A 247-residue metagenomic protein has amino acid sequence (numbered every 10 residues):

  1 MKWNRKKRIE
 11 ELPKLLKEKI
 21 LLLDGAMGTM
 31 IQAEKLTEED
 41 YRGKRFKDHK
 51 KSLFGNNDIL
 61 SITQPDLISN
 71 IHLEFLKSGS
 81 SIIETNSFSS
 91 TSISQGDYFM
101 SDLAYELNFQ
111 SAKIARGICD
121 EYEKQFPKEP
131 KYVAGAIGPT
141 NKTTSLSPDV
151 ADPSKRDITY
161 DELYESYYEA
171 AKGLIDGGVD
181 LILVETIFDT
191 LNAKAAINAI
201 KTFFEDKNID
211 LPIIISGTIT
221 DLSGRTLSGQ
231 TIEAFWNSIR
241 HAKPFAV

Functional and structural regions predicted by a protein language model:
M1-A246: Domain-level signal for soluble alpha/beta catalytic cores
